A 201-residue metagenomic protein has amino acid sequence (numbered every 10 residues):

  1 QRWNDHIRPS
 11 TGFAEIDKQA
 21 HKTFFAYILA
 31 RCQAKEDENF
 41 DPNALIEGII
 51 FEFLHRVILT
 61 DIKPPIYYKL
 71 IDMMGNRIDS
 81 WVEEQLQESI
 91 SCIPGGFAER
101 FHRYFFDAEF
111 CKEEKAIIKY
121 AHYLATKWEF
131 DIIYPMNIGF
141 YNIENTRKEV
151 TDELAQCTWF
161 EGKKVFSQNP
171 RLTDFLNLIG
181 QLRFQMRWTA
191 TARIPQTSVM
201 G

Functional and structural regions predicted by a protein language model:
Q1-G201: Alpha-helical, largely C-terminal catalytic domains that coordinate divalent metal ions via clustered Asp/Glu/His
